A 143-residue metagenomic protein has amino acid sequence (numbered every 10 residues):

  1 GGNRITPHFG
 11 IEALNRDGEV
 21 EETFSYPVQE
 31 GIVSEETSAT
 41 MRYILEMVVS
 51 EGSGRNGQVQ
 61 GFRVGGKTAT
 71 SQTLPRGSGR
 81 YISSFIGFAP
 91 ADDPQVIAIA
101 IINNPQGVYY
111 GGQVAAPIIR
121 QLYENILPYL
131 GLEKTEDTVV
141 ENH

Functional and structural regions predicted by a protein language model:
G1-Q29, E36, L45-G131: Active-site beta-strand/loop architecture of penicillin-binding DD-peptidases
E133-H143: Short, highly charged C-terminal tails/helix-capping segments
